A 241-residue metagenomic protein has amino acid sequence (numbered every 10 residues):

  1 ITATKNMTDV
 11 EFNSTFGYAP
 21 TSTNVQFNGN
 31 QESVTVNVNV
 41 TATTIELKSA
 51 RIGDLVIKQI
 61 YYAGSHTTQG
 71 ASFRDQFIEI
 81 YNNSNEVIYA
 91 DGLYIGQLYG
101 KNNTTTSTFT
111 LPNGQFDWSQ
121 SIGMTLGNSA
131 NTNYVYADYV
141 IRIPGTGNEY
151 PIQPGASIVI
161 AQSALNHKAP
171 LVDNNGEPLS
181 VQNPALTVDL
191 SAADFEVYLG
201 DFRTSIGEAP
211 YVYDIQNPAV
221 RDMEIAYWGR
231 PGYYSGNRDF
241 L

Functional and structural regions predicted by a protein language model:
I1-A3, I45, Q120: Glycine-centered loop-to-beta-strand initiation motif
I1-P20: A short, solvent-exposed beta-strand micro-motif common in secreted/extracellular proteins
T4-N6, Q59-A63, S163-N166: Generic short beta-strand segments
A19-R51: Extracellular beta-sheet/turn segments enriched in Thr/Pro/Gly and aliphatic residues
V36-N37, E46-L47, G70, N85-V87 (+1 more regions): A general structural signal for short secondary-structure junctions and capping/turn motifs
K48-F109, G207, N217-L241: A structural motif detector for short, solvent-exposed N-terminal "entry" segments of globular domains
K101-G123: Active-site-surrounding "flap" and adjacent substrate/cofactor-binding loops of secreted or lumenal enzymes, prototyped
G123-L241: Solvent-exposed beta-edge/loop recognition patches
